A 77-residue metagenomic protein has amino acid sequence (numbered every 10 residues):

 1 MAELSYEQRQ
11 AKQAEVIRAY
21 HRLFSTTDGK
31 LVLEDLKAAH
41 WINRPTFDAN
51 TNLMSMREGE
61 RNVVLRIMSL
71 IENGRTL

Functional and structural regions predicted by a protein language model:
M1-L77: Intrinsic-disorder/low-complexity detector
